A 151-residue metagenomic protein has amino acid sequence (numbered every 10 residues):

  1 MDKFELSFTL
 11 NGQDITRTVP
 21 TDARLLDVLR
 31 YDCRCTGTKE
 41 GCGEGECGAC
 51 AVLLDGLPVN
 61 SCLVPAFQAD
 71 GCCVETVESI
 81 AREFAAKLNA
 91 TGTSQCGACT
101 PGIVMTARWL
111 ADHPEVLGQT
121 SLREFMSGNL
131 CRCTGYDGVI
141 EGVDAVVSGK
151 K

Functional and structural regions predicted by a protein language model:
M1-K151: Signature of N-terminal electron-transfer/Fe-S-associated modules in redox systems
